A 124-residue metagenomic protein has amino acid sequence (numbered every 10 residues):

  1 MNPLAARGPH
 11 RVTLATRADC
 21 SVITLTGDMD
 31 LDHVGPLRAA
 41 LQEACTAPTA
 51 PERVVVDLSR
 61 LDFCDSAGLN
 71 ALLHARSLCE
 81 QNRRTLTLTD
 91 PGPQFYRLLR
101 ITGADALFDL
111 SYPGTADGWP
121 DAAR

Functional and structural regions predicted by a protein language model:
M1-D62, H74-R124: STAS-like cytosolic regulatory interaction modules
D65: ABC-family nucleotide-binding domains
